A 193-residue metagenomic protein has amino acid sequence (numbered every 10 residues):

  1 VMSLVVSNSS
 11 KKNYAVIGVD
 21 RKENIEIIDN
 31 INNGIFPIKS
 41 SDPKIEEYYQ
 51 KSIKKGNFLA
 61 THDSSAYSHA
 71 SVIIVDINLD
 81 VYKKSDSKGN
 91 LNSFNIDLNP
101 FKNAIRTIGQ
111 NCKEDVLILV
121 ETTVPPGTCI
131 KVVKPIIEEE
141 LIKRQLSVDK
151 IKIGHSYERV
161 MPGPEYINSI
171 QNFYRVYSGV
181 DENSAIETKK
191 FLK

Functional and structural regions predicted by a protein language model:
V1-P37: NAD(P)+-binding Rossmann beta1-loop-alpha1 motif at the extreme N-terminus of oxidoreductases
N33-F58: N-terminal glycine-rich dinucleotide-binding loop that anchors FAD/FMN and/or NAD(P) in oxidoreductases
K54-H69: Short acidic low-complexity segments
S65-Y67, N111, S169: Structural alpha-helical scaffold elements that stabilize or flank donor/cofactor-binding regions in carbohydrate
S71-I74: N-terminal Rossmann-like NAD(P) cofactor-binding module of classical short-chain dehydrogenase/reductase
I77-N78: Conserved NAD(P)H cofactor-binding loop of Rossmann-fold oxidoreductase domains
V81-R159: Rossmann-like NAD(P)(H) cofactor-binding subdomain of soluble oxidoreductases
P135-S156, V160-K193: Internal alpha-helical scaffold of NAD(P)-dependent oxidoreductase catalytic cores
